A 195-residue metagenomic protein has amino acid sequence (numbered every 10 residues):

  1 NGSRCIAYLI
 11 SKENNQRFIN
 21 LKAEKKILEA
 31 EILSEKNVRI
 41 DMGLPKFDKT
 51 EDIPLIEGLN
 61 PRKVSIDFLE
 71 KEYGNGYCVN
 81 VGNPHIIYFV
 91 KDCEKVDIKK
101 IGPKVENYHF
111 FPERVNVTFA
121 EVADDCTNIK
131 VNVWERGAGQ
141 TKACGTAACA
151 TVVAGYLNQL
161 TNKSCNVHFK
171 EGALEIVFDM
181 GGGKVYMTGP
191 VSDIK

Functional and structural regions predicted by a protein language model:
N1-T141, V153-K195: Active-site proximal loop and beta-alpha junction motif in alpha/beta enzyme cores
